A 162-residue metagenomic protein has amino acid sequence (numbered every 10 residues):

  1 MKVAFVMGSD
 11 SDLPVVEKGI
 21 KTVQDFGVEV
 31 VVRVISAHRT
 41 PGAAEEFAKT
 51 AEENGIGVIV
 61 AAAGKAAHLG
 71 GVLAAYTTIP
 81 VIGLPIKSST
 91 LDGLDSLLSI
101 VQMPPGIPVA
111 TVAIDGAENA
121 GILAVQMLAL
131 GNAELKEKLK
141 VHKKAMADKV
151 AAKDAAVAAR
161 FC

Functional and structural regions predicted by a protein language model:
M1-R39: Glycine-rich phosphate/diphosphate-binding loop of Rossmann-like nucleotide-binding domains
D12-V16, T40-A44, A63-V72, L91-L94 (+1 more regions): Short glycine/serine/threonine-rich phosphate/pyrophosphate-binding segments that cradle anionic phosphate groups
I20, E45-A48, A75, D92-P104: Active-site-proximal loop->helix
V32-E53: N-terminal beta-loop-helix "entrance" segment that forms/cooperates in small-molecule cofactor or anionic ligand
F47-P85: Glycine-rich phosphate-binding loop
L91-E137: Short, glycine-/small-residue-rich phosphate/pyrophosphate-handling segment
L128-C162: Glycine-rich phosphate/pyrophosphate-binding loop and the adjoining helix
